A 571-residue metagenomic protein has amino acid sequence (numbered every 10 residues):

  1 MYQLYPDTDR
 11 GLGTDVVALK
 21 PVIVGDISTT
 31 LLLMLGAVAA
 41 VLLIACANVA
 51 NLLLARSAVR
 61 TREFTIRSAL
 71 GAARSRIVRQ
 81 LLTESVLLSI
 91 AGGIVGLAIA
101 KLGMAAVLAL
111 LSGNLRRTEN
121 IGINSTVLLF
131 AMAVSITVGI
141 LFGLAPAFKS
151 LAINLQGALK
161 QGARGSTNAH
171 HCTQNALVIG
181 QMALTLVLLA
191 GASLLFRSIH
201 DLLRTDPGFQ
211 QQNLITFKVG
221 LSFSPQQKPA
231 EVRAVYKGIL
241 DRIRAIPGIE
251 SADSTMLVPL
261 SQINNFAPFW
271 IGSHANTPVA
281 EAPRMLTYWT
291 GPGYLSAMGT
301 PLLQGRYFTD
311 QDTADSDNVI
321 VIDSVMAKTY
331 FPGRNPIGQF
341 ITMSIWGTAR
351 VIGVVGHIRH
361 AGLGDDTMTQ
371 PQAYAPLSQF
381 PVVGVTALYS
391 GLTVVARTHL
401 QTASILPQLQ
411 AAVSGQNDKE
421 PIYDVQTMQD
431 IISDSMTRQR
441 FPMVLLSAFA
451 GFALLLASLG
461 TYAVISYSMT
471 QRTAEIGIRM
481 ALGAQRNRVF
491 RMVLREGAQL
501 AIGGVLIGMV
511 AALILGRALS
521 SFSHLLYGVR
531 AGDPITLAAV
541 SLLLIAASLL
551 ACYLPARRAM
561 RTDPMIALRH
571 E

Functional and structural regions predicted by a protein language model:
M1-A40, A58-T61, G103-A133, A163-V178 (+6 more regions): Membrane-helix entry/capping segments
M1-I23, A105, A109-E119, I123-S125 (+3 more regions): Nucleotide-cofactor and metal-assisted catalytic machinery
V16, N48, L52, I66 (+22 more regions): Generic structural signal for small/hydrophobic residues in well-ordered secondary structure, especially within
L19-V24, L53-R79, T83, G103-Q226 (+2 more regions): Alpha-helical transmembrane segments of integral membrane proteins
G36-C46, T137-L141, L186, F217 (+2 more regions): Hydrophobic transmembrane alpha-helices
I44-A47, S89-G93, Q174-S198, A457-G460 (+2 more regions): Short, strongly hydrophobic transmembrane alpha-helices
A47-S89, A152-A163, L459-A501, R561-R569: Intracellular coupling helices
A50, V86-L155, R197, R495-M560: Small-residue-rich transmembrane alpha-helices
